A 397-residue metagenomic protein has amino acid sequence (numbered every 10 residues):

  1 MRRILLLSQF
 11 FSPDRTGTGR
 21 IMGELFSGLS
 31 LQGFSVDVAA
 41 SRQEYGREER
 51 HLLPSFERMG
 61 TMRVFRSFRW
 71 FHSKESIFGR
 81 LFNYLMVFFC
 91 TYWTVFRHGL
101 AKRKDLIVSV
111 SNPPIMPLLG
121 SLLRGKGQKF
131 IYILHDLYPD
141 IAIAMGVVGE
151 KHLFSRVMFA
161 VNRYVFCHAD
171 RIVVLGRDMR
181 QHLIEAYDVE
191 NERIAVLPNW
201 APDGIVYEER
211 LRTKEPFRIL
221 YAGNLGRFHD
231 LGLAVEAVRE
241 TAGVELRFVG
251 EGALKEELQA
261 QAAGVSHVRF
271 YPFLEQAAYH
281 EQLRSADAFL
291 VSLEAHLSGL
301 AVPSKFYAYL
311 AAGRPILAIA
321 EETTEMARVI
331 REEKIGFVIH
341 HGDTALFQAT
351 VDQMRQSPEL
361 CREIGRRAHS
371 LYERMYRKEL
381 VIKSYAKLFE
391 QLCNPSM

Functional and structural regions predicted by a protein language model:
M1-E57, E236-R239, M397: N-terminal subdomain of nucleotide-sugar transferases
R42, D178, L197-W200: Carbohydrate-associated surface elements
F96, I115-L118, L122-K126, H152-I172: Membrane-proximal helix-turn-helix segments that form the acceptor-binding/catalytic region of lipid-linked
I184-D188, E192-V196, W200-P216, D230 (+1 more regions): Acidic anion/phosphate-binding donor-loop and adjacent secondary structure in glycosyltransferase catalytic cores
R212-H229, V235-R239, R247: Conserved donor-binding/catalytic core segment of Leloir-type glycosyltransferases
P216, R247-V249, E256-H280: Nucleotide-activated donor-binding/catalytic signature segment of Leloir-type glycosyltransferases, i.e., the conserved
H229, E275-R284, F289-L310, P315-R328: Nucleotide-sugar-dependent
L346, Q353, L360-R374: A short, well-ordered alpha-helix in the C-terminal region of glycosyltransferases
